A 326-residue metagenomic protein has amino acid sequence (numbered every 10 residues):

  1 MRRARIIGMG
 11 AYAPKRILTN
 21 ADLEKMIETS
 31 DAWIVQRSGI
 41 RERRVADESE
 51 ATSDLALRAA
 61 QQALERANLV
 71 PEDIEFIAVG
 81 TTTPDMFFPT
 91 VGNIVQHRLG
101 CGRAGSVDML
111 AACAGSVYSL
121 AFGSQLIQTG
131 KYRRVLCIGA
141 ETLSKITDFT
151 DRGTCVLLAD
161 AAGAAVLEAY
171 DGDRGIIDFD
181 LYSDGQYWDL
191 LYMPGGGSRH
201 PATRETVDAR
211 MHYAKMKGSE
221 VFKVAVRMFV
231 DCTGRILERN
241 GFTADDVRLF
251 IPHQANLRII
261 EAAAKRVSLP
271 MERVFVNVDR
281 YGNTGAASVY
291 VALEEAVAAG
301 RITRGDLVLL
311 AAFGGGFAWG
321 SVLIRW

Functional and structural regions predicted by a protein language model:
M1-E48, D151-K223, R227, D231 (+1 more regions): Condensing-enzyme catalytic core mediating Claisen C-C bond formation in acyl metabolism
I6-G8, E48-L110, V117, R239-E261: Conserved beta-ketoacyl condensing-enzyme motif
I6-G8, I34, A63, I74-I77 (+9 more regions): Buried hydrophobic positions in well-ordered alpha/beta secondary-structure cores of metabolic enzymes
A11-Y12, G80-D85, A111-S116, G139-S144 (+4 more regions): Acidic, glycine-rich active-site loops and adjacent beta-strand->loop/helix elements that engage anionic groups
S30, T52-A67, V91, V224-R239 (+1 more regions): Short, well-ordered amphipathic alpha-helical segments that serve as non-catalytic structural scaffolds within diverse
W33-D54, T81-V135, A264-L293: Conserved catalytic cysteine-centered active-site region of acyl-thioester-dependent Claisen-condensing enzymes
Q128-A162: Flexible, glycine-rich active-site loops centered on histidine and acidic residues that chelate a metal or position
V291-A311, W319-W326: Catalytic phosphate/nucleotide-handling subdomain of diverse soluble enzymes
